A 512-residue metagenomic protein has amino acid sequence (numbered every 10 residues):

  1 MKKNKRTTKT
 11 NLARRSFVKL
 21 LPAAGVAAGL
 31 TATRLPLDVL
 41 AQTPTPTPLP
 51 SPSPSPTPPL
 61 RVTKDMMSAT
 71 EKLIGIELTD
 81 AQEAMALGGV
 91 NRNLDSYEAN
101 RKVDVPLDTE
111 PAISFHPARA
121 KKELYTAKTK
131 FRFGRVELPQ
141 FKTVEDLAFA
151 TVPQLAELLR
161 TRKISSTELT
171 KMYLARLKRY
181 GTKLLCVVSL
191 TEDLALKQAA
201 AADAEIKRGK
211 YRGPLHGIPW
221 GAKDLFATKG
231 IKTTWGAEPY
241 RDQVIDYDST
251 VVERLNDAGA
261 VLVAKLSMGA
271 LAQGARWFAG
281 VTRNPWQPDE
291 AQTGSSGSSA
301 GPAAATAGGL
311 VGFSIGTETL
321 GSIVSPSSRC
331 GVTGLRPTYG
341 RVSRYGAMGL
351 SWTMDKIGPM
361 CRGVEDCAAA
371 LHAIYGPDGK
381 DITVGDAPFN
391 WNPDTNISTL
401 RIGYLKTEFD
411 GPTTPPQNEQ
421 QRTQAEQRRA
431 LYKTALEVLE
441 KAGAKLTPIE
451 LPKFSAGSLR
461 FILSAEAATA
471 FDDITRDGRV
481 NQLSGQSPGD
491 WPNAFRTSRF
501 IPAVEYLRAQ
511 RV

Functional and structural regions predicted by a protein language model:
M1-A13: N-terminal secretory signal peptides
K9-T10, S16-V39: N-terminal export signals
L21, L30, A41-T234, E238-R241 (+3 more regions): Short, well-ordered alpha-helical
R132-L138, T333-R429: A short helix-breaking turn/cap at a secondary-structure junction
F133-D146, L215-W235, N396-Q417, F461-V512: Short helix-loop capping/hinge segments that flank enzyme active sites or metal/cofactor-binding pockets
K163, E168-L174, A200, Q424-E450 (+2 more regions): Acyltransferase
Y173, A195, G217, K223 (+5 more regions): Conserved hydrophobic/aromatic pocket- or pore-lining residues that grip, position, or stack substrates in active sites
I245-I374: Short glycine/serine-rich loop segments
